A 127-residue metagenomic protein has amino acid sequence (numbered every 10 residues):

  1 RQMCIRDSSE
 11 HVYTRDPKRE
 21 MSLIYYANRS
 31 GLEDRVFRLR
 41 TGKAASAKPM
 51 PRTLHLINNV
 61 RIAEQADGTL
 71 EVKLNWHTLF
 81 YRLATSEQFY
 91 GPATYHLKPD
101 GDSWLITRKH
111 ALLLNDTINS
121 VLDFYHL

Functional and structural regions predicted by a protein language model:
R1-I5: Short, small-residue-biased leader/transition segments that mark boundaries at the very start of proteins
R6-K73: A solvent-exposed, acidic/Ser-Thr-rich amphipathic alpha-helical stretch
P51-R52, T85-E87: Short Gly/Pro-enriched turn/cap motifs at secondary-structure boundaries
L56, H77-T85, A93: Charged, gly/pro-rich active-site loop segments
A63-Q65, L79-Y81, K98: A generic structural motif
A66, W76, H110: A broadly conserved detector of short glycine/acidic/proline-rich loop/turn motifs that flank catalytic sites and bind
E71-K73, L83, Y90-L122: Short beta-strand edge/turn micro-motifs at domain boundaries
D123-L127: Short hydrophobic/aromatic patches at helix-to-coil boundaries
